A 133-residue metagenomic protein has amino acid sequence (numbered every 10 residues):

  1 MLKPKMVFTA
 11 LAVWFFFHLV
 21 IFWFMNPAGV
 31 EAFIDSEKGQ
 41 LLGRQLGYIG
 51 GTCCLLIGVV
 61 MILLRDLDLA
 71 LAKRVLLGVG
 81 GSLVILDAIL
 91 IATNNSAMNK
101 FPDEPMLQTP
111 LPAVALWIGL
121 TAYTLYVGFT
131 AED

Functional and structural regions predicted by a protein language model:
M1-A10, G128-T130: N-terminal membrane topogenic signal
M1-L2, R65-K73, P102, E132-D133: Membrane-interface helix-boundary motifs at transmembrane edges
P4-T9, L71-V79: Membrane-interfacial loop-to-transmembrane alpha-helix junctions, especially the N-terminal start
V13-T52: Hydrophobic transmembrane helix segments
L41-R65, G81-I85: Core segments of alpha-helical transmembrane spans in multipass integral membrane proteins
V75-T93, A113-L120: Hydrophobic alpha-helical membrane segments
A88-P110, V127-T130: Membrane-helix boundary connector in multi-pass membrane proteins
W117-D133: Membrane-water interface at the C-terminal end of transmembrane alpha helices
